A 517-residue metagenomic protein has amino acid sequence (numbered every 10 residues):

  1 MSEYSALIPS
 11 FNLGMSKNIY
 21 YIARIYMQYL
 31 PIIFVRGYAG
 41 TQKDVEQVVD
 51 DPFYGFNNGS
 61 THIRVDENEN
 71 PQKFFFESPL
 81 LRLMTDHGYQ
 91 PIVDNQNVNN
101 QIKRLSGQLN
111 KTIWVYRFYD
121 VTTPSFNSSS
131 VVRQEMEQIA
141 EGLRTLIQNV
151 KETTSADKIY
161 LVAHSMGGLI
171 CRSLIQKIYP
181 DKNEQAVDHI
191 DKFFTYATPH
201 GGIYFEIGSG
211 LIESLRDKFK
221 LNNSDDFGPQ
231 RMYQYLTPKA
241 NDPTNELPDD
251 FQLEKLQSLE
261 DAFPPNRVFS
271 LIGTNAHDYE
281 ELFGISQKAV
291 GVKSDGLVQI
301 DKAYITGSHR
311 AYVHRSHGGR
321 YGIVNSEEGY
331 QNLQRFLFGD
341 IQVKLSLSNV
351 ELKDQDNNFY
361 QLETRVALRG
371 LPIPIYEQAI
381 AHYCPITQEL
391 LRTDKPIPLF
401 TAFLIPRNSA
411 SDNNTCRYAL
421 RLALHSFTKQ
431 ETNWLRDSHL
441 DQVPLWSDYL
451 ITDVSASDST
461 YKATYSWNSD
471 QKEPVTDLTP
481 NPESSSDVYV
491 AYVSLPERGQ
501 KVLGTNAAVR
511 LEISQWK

Functional and structural regions predicted by a protein language model:
A6-P9, M15: Intrinsically disordered, low-complexity segments enriched in serine/proline and basic residues
I25-Y29, F34, G40-T85, S128-R133 (+3 more regions): Helical cap/lid subdomain of alpha/beta-hydrolase-fold lipid enzymes that gates access to the catalytic pocket
G37, N95, V115-V121, T198: Active-site loop/turn elements of alpha/beta-hydrolase fold enzymes, especially the short glycine-/histidine-rich
L80-N110, D181: Short mixed-charge
Y116-Q134: Cap/lid segment of the alpha/beta-hydrolase catalytic domain
V162-A163, G167, C171, A197: Gly/Ala-rich beta-loop-alpha elbow adjacent to hydrolase catalytic centers
G339-L371: Charged, amphipathic alpha-helical linkers/stalks
Q361-K517: Extended non-globular C-terminal regions
